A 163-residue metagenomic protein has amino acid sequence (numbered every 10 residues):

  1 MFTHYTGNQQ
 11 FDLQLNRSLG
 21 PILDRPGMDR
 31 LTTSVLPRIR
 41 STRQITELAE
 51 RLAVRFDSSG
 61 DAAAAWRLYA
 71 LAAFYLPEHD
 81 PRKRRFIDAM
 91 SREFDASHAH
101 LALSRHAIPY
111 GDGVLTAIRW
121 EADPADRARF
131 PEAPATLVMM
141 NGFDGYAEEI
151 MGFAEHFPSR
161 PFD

Functional and structural regions predicted by a protein language model:
M1-H100: N-terminal targeting or regulatory segments adjacent to alpha/beta-hydrolase or S9 domains
E47, R51, L115, E148: Short, contiguous clusters of charged residues that form electrostatic/catalytic patches at enzyme active sites, used
G60, G142, R160-F162: Glycine-centered loop/turn motif at secondary-structure junctions
P77, R127-A128, A147-E148: A generic structural signal for short coil/turn motifs at secondary-structure boundaries
D80, R85-E132: N-terminal cap/lid segment of alpha/beta-hydrolase-fold proteins
D123-A125, M140-Y146, G152-F153: Short acidic/polar capping segments at secondary-structure boundaries
A128-G142: Short beta-strand element of the alpha/beta-hydrolase
E148-D163: Short amphipathic alpha-helix adjacent to the substrate-entry channel of hydrolases
